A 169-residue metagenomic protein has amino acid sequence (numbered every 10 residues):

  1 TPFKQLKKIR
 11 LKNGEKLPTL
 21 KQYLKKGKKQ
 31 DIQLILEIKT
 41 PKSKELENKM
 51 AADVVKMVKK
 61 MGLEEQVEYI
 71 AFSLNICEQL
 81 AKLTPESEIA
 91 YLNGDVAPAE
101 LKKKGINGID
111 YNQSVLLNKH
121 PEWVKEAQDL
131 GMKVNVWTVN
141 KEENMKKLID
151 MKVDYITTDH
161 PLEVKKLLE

Functional and structural regions predicted by a protein language model:
T1-E88, Y111-Q113, Q128-L130: Metal-dependent phosphodiesterase/phospholipase catalytic core, i.e., the His/Asp/Glu-rich active-site region
E15, A90-E169: C-terminal active-site rim and adjoining tail of enzyme catalytic domains
